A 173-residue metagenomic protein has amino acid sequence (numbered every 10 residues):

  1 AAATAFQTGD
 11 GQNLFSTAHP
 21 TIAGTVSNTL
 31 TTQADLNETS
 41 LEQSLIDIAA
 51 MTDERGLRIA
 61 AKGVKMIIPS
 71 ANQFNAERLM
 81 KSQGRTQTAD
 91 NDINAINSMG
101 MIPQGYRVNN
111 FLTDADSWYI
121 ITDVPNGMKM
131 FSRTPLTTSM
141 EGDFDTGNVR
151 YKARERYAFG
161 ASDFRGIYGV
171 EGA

Functional and structural regions predicted by a protein language model:
A1-D10, M66, Y151-A153: Long, contiguous amphipathic alpha-helices that act as assembly "spine/axial" helices in icosahedral shell and virion
T4-A5, A50, E54: Conserved helix-loop functional segments at active or binding sites
F6-T25: Conserved binding/catalytic microenvironments
P20-A50, K62-K65, A71-A173: Sequence/fold signature of self-assembling virion shell proteins
